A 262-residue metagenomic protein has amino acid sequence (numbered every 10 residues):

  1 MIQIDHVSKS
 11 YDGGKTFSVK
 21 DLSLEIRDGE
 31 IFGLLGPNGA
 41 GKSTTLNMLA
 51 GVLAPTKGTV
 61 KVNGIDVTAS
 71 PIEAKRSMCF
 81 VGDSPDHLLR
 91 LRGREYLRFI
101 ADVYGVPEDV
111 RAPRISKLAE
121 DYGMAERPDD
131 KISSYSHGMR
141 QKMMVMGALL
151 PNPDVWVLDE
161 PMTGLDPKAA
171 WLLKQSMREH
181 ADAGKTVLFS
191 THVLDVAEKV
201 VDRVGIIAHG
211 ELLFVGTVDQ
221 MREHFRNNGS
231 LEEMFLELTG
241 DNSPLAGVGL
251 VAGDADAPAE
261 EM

Functional and structural regions predicted by a protein language model:
M1-I4, S8-D21, D28, P71: A short, flexible loop at the N-terminus of ABC-type nucleotide-binding domains that lies
P37-G41: Walker A (P-loop) phosphate-binding loop of ABC-type ATPase nucleotide-binding domains
G58-A69, E73-A74: Conserved ABC transporter NBD signature motif
R98, D102, D109-R127: Conserved ABC ATPase "signature" region
W156-E160: Catalytic Walker B motif of ABC-type/P-loop ATPase nucleotide-binding domains
V215-G216: ABC ATPase "signature
